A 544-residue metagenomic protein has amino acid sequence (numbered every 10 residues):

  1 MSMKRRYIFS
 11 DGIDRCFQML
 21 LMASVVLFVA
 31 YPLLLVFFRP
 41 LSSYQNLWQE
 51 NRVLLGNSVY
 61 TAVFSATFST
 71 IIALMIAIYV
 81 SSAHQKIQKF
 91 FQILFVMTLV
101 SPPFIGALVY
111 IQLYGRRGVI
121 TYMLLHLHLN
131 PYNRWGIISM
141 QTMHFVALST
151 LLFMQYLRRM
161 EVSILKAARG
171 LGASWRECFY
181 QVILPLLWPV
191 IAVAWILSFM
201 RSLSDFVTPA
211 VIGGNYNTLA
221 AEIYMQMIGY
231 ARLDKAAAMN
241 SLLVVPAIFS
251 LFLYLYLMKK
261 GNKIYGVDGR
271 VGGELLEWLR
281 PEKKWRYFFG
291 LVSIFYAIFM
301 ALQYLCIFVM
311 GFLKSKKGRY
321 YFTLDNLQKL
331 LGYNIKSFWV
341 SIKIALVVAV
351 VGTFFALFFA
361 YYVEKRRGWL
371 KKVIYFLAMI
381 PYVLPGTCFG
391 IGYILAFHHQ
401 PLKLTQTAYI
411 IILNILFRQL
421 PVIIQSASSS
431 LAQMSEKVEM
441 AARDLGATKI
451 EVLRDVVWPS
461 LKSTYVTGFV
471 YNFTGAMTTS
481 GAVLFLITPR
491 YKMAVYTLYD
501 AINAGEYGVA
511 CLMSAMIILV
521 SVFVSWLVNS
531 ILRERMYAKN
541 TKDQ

Functional and structural regions predicted by a protein language model:
K4-Y7, F252-V292, N540-D543: Alpha-helical transmembrane segments of integral membrane proteins
S10-S42, Q49-R158, L186-V207, M239-L255 (+6 more regions): Membrane-water interface segments at the C-terminal ends of transmembrane alpha-helices in multi-pass inner-membrane
M160-I164, M434-V438: Short glycine/proline-centered loop/turn elements that form peptide/ligand docking sites
A168-R169, A442: The alpha-helix within a helix-turn-helix
L171-G172, P185, L445-A447, P459: Glycine/proline-centered hinge or cleavage motifs at structural transition points of membrane proteins
S174, K263-L279, K316-L330: Juxtamembrane inter-helical linkers in multi-pass membrane proteins
D205-A231, S315-R319, S480-Y507, N540-D543: Glycine-rich helix-loop "coupling/hinge" segments at transmembrane-helix boundaries in multipass transporters
K235-A236, A442, V509-C511: Solenoid-repeat scaffolds in large eukaryotic assemblies
